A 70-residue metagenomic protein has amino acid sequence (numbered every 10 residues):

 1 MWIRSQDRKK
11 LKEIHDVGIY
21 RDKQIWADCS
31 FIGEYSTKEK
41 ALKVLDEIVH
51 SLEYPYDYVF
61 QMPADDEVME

Functional and structural regions predicted by a protein language model:
M1-E70: Eukaryotic intrinsically disordered, low-complexity regulatory linkers and tails enriched in Ser/Thr/Pro
